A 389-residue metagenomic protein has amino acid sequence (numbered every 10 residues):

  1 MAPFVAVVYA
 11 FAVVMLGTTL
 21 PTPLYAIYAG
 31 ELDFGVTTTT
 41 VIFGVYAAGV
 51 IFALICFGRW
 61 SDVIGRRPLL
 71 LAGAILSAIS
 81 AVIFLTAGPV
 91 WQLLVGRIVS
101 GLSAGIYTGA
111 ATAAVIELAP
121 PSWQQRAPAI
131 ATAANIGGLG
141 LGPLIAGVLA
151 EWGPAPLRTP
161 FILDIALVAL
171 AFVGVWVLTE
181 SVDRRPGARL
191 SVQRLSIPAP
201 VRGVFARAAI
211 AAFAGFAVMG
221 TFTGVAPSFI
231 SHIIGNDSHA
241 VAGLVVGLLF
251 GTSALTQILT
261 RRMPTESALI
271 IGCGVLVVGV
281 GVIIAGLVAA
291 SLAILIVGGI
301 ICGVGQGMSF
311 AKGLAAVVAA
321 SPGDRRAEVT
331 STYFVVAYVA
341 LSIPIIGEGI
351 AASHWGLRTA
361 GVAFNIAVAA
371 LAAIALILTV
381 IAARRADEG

Functional and structural regions predicted by a protein language model:
D33, G65, T86-W91, P154 (+1 more regions): Helix-breaking motifs and short loop linkers at transmembrane-helix boundaries and internal kinks in secondary membrane
I51-W91: Conserved MFS/SLC helix-loop-helix module at the cytosolic interface between two early adjacent transmembrane helices
S80, W91-S100, A293-I301: Paired small-residue
G96-N135: Cytoplasmic helix-loop-helix junction between adjacent transmembrane helices in 12-TM secondary transporters
S122, R126-W176: Helix-loop-helix hairpin linking two adjacent transmembrane segments in secondary transporters
A242-T265, V275, G279: Transmembrane alpha-helices of Major Facilitator/SLC transporters
A268-A311: C-terminal transmembrane helical hairpin of 12-TM major facilitator-type secondary transporters
K312-N365: A late C-terminal transmembrane helix in Major Facilitator Superfamily
